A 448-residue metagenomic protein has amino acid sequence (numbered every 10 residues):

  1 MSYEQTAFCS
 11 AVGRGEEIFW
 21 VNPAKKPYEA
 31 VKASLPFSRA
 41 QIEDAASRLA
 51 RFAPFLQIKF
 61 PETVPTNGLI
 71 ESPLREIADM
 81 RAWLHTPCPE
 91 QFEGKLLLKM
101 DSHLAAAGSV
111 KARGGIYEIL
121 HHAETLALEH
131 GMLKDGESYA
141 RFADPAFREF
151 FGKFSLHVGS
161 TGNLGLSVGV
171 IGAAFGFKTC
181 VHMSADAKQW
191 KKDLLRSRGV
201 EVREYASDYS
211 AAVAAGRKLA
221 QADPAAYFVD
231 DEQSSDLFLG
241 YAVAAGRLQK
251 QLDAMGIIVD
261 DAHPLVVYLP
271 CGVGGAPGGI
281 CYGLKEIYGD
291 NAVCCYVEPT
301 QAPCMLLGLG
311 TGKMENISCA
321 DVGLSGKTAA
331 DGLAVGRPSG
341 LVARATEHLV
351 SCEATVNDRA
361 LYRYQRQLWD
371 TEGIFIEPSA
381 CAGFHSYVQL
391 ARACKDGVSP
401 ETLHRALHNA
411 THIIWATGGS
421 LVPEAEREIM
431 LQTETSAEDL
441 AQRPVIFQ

Functional and structural regions predicted by a protein language model:
M1-Q448: PLP-dependent amino-acid enzyme catalytic core
